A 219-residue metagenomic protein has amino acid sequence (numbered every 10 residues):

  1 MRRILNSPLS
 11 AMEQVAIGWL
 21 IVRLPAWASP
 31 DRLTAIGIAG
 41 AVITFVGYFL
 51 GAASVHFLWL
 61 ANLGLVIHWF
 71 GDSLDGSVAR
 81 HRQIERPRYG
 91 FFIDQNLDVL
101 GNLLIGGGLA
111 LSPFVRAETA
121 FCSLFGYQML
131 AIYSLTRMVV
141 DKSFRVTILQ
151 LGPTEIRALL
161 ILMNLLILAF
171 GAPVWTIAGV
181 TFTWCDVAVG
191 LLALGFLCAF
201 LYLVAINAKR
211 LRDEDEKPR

Functional and structural regions predicted by a protein language model:
M1-N62, G108-R219: Hydrophobic alpha-helical transmembrane segments
L63-G107, Y133-R137, A205: Acidic (Asp/Glu-rich) catalytic motifs at the cytosolic membrane interface
